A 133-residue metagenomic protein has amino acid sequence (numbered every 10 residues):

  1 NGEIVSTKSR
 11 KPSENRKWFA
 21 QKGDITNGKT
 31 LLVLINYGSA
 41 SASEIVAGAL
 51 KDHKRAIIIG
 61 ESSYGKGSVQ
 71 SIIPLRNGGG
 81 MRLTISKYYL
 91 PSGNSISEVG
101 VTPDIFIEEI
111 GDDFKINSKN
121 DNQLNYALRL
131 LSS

Functional and structural regions predicted by a protein language model:
N1-S41, S68-P74, Y89: Gly/Ser/Thr-rich loop/hinge elements
G2-E3, S39-A40, K51-R55, R129-S133: Sec-exported extracytoplasmic/periplasmic mature domains
T30, S41, I45, N122-Y126 (+1 more regions): Extracytoplasmic/secreted proteins, especially bacterial periplasmic and envelope-associated proteins
L31, L50, G93, A127: Terminal peptide-recognition signature
A40-A42, G78, L90-P91, F114: Short beta-strands and strand-coil junctions in structured, solvent-facing domains, enriched
H53-K66: Short, well-structured beta-strand/strand-turn elements
Q70-I73, M81-D112: Conserved P-loop NTPase
I107-S133: C-terminal recognition in membrane/secretory proteostasis and scaffolding
